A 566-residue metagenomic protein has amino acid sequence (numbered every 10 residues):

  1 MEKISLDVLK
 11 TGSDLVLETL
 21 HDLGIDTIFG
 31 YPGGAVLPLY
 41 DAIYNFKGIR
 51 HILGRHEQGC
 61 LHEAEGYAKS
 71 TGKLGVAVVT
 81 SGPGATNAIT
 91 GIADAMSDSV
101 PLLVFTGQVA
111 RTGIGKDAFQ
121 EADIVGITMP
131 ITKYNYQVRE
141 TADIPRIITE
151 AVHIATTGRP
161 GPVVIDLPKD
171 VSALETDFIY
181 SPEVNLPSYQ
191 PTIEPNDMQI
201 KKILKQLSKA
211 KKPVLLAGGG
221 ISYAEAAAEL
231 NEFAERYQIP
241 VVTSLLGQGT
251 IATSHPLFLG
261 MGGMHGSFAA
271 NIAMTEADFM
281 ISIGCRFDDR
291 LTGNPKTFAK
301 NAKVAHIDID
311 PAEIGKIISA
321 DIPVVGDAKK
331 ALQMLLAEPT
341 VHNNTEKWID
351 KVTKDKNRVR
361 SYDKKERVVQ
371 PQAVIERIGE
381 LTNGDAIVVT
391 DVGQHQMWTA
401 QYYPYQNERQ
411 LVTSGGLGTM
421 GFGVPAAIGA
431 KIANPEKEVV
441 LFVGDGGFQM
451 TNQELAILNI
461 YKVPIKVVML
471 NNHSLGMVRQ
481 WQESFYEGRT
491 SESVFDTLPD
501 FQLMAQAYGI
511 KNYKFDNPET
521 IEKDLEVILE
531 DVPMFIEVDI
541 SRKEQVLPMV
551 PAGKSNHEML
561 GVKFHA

Functional and structural regions predicted by a protein language model:
E2-D7, A142, N301-Q394, L503 (+3 more regions): Phosphate/pyrophosphate-binding active-site segments
E2-V341, R377, L381-G384, P464-V467 (+1 more regions): N-terminal alpha/beta PP-like core and its mobile active-site loop of ThDP/TPP-dependent enzymes
S13-L17, H21-I25, L39-I43, T353-A430 (+1 more regions): Active-site diphosphate/adenylate-binding microenvironment
Y31-G33, I52-H62, A77-G84, R139-E140 (+7 more regions): Active-site nucleophile and cofactor-binding loops and adjacent substrate-binding regions of central metabolic enzymes
E57, K116-D117, Q190-K202, G262-G266 (+5 more regions): A general structural motif
F119-Q120, I314-I317, P323-V325, K329-Q333 (+1 more regions): Thiamine diphosphate
V164, H306, V389, F442-V443: Generic enzyme active-site microenvironment
A224, N271, G326-K329, V368 (+3 more regions): Conserved structured core elements
